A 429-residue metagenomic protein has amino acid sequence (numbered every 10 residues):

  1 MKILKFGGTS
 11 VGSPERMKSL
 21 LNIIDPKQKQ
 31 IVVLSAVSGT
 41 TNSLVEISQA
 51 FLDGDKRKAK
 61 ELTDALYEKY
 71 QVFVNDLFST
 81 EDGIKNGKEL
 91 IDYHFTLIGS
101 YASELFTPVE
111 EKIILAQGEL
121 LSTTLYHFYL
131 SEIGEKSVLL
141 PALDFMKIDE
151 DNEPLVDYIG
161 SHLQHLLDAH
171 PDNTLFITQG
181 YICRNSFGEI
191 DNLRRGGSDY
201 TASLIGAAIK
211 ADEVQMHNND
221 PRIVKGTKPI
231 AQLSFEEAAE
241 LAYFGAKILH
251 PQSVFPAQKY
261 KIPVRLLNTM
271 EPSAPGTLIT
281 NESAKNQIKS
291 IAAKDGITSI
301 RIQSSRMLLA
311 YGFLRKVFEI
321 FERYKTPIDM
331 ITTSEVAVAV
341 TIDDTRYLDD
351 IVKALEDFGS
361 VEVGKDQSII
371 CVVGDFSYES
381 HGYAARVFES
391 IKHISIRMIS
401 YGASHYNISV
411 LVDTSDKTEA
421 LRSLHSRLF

Functional and structural regions predicted by a protein language model:
M1-K2, K29-V32, Q71, I113 (+14 more regions): Structural motif
M1-L249, S253-V254, D413: Nucleotide/pyrophosphate-binding catalytic subdomain
H170-N185, A242-L266, S304-Y311, G364-E379: Electropositive, surface-exposed helix/loop patches at the edges of structured domains that serve as adaptable
E237-Q303: A conserved active-site cap/scaffold subdomain adjacent to cofactor or substrate pockets
P275-F429: A conserved regulatory-domain signal marking ACT and ACT-like small-molecule sensing domains and adjacent regulatory
